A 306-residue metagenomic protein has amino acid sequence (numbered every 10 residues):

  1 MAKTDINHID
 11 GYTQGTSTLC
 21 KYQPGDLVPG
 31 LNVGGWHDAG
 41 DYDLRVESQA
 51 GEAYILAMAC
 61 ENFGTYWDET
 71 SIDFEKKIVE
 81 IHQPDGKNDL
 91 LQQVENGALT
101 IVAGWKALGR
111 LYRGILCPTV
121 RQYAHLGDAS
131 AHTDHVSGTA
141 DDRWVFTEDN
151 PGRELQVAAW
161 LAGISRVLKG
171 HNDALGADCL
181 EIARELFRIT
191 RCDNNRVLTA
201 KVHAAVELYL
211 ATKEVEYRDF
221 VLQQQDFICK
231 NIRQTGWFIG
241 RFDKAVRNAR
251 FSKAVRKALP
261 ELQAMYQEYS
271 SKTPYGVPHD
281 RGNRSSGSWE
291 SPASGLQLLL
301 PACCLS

Functional and structural regions predicted by a protein language model:
M1-S306: Glycan-recognition and catalytic cores of secretory/periplasmic carbohydrate-active enzymes
